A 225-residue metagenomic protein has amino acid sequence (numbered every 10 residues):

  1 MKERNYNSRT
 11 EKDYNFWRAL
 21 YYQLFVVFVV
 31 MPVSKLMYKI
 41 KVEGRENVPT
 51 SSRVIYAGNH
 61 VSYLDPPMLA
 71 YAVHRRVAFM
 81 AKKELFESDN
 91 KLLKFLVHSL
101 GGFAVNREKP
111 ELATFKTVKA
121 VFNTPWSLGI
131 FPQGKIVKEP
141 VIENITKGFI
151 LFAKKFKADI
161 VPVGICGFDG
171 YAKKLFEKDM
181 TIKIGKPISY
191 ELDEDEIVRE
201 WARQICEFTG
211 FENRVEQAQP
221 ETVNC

Functional and structural regions predicted by a protein language model:
M1-W17, A113-C225: Non-catalytic C-terminal accessory region of glycerolipid acyltransferases and related lyso-lipid remodeling enzymes
K2-G44, M68, R75, D89-L100: A transmembrane-helix-recognition feature enriched in membrane-embedded lipid enzymes and envelope glyco-/phospholipid
V29-V30, H98-V105, P132-I136: Short, basic, glycine/proline-bearing loop/turn elements
M31-M37, Y56-A57, A104-E108, E139-P140: Short, flexible loop segments at the rims of nucleotide/cofactor-binding pockets, characterized by
K41, K109-T114: Glycine-rich, highly charged phosphate/nucleotide-binding loops
V42-E43, F103-N106, Y190: Short acidic-hydrophobic, aromatic-tinged amphipathic segments that line or gate anion-handling sites
R45-P49: Glycine-rich helix-loop-beta junction characteristic of Rossmann-like nucleotide cofactor-binding loops
T50-K109: Catalytic core of membrane glycerolipid acyltransferases/transacylases, capturing the structured, soluble-facing
